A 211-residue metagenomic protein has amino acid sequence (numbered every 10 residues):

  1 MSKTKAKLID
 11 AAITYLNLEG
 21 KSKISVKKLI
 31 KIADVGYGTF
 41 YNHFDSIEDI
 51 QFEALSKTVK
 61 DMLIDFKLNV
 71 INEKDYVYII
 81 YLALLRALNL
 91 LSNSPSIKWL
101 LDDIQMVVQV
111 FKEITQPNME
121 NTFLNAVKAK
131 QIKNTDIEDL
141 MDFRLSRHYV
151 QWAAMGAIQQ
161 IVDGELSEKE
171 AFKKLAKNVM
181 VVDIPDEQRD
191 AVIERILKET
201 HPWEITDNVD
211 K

Functional and structural regions predicted by a protein language model:
M1-K23, K27-I32: Basic, helix-initiating cap at the start of DNA-binding domains
L8, S46-Q51: Short amphipathic alpha-helical segment with a characteristic S/N-K-E followed by hydrophobic residues
V26, L55-L63: Short, basic, alpha-helical segments at the C-terminal edge of helix-turn-helix-like DNA-binding modules
A33-F44: Short hydrophobic/aromatic patch on the recognition helix
E53, I64-S94: Hydrophobic alpha-helical connector segments
L85-V110, L124, Q159: Amphipathic alpha-helical segments used for helix-helix packing
Q105-I158: Amphipathic alpha-helical packing segments from all-alpha helical-bundle domains
K128-A129, Q159, D163-K211: C-terminal peripheral helix-coil segments that are non-catalytic and often amphipathic
